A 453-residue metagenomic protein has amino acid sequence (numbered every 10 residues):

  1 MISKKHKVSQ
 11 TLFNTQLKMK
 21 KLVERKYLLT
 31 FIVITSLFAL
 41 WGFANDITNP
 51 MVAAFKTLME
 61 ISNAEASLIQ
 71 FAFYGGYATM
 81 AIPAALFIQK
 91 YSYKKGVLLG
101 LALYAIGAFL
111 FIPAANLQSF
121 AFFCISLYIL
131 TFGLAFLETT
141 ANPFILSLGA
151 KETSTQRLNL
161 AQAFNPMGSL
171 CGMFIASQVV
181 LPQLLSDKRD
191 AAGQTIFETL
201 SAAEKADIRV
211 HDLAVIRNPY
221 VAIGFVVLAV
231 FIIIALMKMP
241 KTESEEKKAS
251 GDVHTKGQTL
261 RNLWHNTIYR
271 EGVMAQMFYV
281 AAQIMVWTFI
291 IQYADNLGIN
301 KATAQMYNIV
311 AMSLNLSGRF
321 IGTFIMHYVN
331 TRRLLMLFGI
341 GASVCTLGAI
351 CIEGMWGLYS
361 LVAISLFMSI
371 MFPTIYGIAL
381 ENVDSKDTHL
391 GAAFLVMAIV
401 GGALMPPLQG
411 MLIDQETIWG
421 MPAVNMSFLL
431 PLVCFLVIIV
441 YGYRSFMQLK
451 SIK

Functional and structural regions predicted by a protein language model:
I2-L37, W41, T57: Cytosolic juxtamembrane N-terminal segment immediately preceding the first transmembrane helix of multi-pass
E24, F231-K238, L432-K453: Multi-pass alpha-helical transporter architecture, strongest for 12-TM Major Facilitator/SLC carriers used
L29-M59, A141-N142, V286-A294: Extracytoplasmic
T48-V52, G172-Q183, I234, R261-I309: Extracytoplasmic gate region of multi-pass secondary transporters
L68-I88, I309-G322: Central cavity-lining transmembrane alpha-helices of secondary-active solute carriers, predominantly the Major
A102-L117, I340-E353: C-terminal ends and interior cores of transmembrane alpha-helices in multi-pass membrane transporters/permeases
F120-L137, W356-M371: Hydrophobic core of transmembrane alpha-helices in multi-pass small-molecule transporters, especially MFS/SLC-type
F136-A150, S369-S385: Intracellular juxtamembrane helix-capping segments at the cytosolic ends of symmetry-related transmembrane helices
